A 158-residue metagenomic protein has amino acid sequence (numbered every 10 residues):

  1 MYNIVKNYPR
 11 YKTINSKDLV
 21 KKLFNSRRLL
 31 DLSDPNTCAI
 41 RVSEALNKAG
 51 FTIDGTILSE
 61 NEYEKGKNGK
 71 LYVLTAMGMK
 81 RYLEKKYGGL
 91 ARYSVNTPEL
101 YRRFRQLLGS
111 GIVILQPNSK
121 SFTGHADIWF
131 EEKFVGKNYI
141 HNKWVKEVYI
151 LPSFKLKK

Functional and structural regions predicted by a protein language model:
M1-K70: N-terminal capping segments
N7-Y8, A76, L115, V148: Compositionally biased, intrinsically disordered low-complexity segments
E60-Y139: ...with weaker cross-activation on analogous glycine-rich loops/strands in unrelated enzymes
F130-K158: Active-site signature of cysteine proteases
